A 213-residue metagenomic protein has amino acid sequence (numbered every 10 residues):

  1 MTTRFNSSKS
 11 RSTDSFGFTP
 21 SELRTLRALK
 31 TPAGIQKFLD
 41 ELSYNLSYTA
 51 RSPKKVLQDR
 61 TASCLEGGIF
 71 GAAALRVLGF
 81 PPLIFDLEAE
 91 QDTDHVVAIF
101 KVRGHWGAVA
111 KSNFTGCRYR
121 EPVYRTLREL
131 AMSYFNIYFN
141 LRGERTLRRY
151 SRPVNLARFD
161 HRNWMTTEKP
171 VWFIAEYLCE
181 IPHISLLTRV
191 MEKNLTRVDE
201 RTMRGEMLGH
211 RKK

Functional and structural regions predicted by a protein language model:
T2-K213: A structural boundary/capping signal
